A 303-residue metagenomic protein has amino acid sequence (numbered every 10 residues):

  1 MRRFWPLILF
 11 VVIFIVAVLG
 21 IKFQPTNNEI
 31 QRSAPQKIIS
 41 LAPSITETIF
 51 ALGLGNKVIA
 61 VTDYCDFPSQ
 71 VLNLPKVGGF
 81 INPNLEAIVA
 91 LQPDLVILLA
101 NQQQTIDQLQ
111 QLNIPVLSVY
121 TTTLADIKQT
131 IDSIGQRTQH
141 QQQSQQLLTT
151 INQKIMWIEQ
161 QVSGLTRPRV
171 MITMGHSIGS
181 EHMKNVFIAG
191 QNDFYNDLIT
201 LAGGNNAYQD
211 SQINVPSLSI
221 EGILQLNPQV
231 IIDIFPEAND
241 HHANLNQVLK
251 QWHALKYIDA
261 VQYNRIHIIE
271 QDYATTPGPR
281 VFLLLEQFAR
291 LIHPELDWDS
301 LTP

Functional and structural regions predicted by a protein language model:
M1-W5: Positively charged n-region of N-terminal signal peptides that target proteins for export
I8-L19: Hydrophobic membrane-insertion alpha-helices, especially the h-region of bacterial N-terminal signal peptides
Q31-K37, T105-H182, N205-I213, V261-P303: Extracytoplasmic substrate-binding proteins
K37-T105, F187, A207: A short, structured surface patch at a secondary-structure boundary
A42, A100, M174, S211 (+2 more regions): Short secondary-structure boundary segments
T62, A189-V215, F235: His/Asp/Glu-enriched short active-site or ligand-binding loop at hydrolase and phosphoryl-transfer sites
L85-Q92, Q111-L112, L218-N227: Short helices/loops that flank or line small-molecule/ion binding pockets
Q103-Q111, V230-K250: A ligand-binding cleft/hinge motif common to bilobed small-molecule-binding domains
